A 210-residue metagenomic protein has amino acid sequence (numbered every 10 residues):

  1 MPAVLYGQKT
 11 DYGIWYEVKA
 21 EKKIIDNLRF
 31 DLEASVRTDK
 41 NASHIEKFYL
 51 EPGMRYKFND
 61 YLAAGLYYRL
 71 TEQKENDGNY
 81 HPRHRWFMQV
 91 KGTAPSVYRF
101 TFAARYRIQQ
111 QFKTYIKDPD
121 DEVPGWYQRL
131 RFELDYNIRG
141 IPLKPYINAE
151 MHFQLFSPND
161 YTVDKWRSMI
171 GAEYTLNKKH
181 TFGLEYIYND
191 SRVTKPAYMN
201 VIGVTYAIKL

Functional and structural regions predicted by a protein language model:
M1-Y12, L210: Bacterial Sec-dependent N-terminal signal peptides
Y6-K9, T38-S43, E75-H81, K117-V123 (+2 more regions): Outer-membrane beta-barrel domain signature
Q8-Y67, T71-K74: Start-of-domain marker
Y12-I14, E46-F48, P82-W86, E122-Q128 (+2 more regions): Residues that define the transmembrane beta-barrel architecture of outer-membrane proteins
V18-K22, P52-Y56, L66, M88-G92 (+3 more regions): Residues on the lipid-exposed face of transmembrane beta-strands in outer-membrane beta-barrel proteins
N27-L32, Y61-L66, V97-F102, G140-K144 (+1 more regions): Repeated loop/turn-to-beta-strand initiation elements of outer-membrane beta-barrel proteins
A34-K40, Y68-K74, A94, I108-F112 (+3 more regions): Transmembrane beta-strands of outer-membrane beta-barrel pores
I147, F156-N159, V163-L210: Predominantly the C-terminal beta-signal and adjacent terminal strand-loop region of outer-membrane beta-barrel
